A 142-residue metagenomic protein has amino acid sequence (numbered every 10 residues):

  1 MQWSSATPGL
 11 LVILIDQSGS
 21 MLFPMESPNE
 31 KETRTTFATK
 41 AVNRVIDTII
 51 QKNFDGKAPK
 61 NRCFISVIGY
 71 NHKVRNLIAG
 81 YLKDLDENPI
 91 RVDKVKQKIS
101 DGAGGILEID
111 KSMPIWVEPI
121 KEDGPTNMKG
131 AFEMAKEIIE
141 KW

Functional and structural regions predicted by a protein language model:
M1-R34, K136, E140: Acidic, polar low-complexity linker/tail segments
V12-I13, R62-Y70: Extended hydrophobic secondary-structure segments that form protein cores and membrane-embedded regions
S18-G19, H72-R75: Conserved nucleotide-binding/hydrolysis micro-motifs of P-loop NTPases
M21-F64: …and closely analogous acidic/polar surface helices at protein-protein or active-site interfaces in A-domain-like
R75, P89-W142: Von Willebrand factor
I78: Divalent cation-coordinating acidic motifs and surrounding scaffolds that mediate Ca2+/Mg2+/Mn2+/Zn2+-dependent binding
